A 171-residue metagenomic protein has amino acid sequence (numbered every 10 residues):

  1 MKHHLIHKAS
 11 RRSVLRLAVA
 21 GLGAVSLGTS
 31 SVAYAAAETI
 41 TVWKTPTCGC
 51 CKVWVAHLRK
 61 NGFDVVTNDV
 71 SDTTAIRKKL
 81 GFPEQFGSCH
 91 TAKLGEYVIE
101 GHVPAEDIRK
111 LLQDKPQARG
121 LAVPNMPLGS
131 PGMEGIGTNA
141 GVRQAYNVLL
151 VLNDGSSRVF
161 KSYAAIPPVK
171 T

Functional and structural regions predicted by a protein language model:
M1-S13, L17-L27: N-terminal secretory signal peptides
A33-A37: Boundary at the C-terminal end of the N-terminal hydrophobic targeting segment
E38-V53: Local sequence-structure signature of Cys/Sec-based thiol-disulfide redox active-site neighborhoods
T47, W54, D69-D72, P104-I108: Stable alpha-helical elements in mature extracytoplasmic
A56-T67: Conserved helix-turn-beta segment immediately C-terminal to the redox Cys motif in thioredoxin-like folds
V65-I76, F86, L94: Thiol-based oxidoreductase modules, predominantly thioredoxin-like and allied folds used for disulfide exchange
Q85-V169: Thiol/selenol-based redox catalytic cores and closely related redox-interacting motifs
